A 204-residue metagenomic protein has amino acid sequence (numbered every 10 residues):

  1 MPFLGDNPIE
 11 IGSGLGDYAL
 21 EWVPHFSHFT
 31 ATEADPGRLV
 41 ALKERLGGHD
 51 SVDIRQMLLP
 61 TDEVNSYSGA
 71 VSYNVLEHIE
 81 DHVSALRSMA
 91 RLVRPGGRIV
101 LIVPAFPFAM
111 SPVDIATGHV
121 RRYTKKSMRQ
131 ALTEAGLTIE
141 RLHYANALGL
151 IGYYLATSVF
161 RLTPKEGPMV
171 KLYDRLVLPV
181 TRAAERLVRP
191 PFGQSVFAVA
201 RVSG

Functional and structural regions predicted by a protein language model:
M1-S111, R129, A198-R201: Conserved SAM-binding loop
G47-D50, T117-V120, T157-R161: Short, hinge-like loop/turn segments at secondary-structure boundaries
V52, R121, P190: Residues that recognize and position ribonucleotide moieties
V64, G149-G204: A C-terminal cap/extension of S-adenosyl-L-methionine-dependent methyltransferases that defines the acceptor-substrate
P107-D114, V159-P164: Short glycine/proline- and charge-enriched loop/turn segments that cap or connect secondary-structure elements
P112-A131, Y144-A145: Acceptor-substrate binding/catalytic loop of class I
E134-L137, V202: A structural motif corresponding to the C-terminal end of an alpha-helix and its immediate exit/capping segment
L137-L148: Conserved S-adenosyl-L-methionine
